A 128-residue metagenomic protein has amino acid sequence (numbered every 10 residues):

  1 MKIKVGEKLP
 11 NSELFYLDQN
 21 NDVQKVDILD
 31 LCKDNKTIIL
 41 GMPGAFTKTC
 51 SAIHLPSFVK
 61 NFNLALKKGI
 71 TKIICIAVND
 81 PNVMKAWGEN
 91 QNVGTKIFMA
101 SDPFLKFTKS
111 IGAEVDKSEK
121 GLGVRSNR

Functional and structural regions predicted by a protein language model:
M1-R128: Chalcogenol-based redox active-site neighborhoods
